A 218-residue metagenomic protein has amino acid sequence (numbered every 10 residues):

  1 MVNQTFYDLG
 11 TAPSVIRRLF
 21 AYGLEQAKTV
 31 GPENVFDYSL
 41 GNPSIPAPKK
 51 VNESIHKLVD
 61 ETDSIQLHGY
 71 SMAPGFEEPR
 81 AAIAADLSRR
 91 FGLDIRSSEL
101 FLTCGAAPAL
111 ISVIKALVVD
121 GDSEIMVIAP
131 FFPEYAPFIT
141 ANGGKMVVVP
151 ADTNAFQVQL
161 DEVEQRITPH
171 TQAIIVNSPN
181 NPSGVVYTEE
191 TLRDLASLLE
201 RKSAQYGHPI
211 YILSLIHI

Functional and structural regions predicted by a protein language model:
V2-G105: N-terminal small-domain helix-loop-helix segment of the aminotransferase-like
S64-H208, I212: Conserved core of the PLP fold type I
I216-I218: Conserved small/polar residues in nucleotide/adenosyl-binding loops
